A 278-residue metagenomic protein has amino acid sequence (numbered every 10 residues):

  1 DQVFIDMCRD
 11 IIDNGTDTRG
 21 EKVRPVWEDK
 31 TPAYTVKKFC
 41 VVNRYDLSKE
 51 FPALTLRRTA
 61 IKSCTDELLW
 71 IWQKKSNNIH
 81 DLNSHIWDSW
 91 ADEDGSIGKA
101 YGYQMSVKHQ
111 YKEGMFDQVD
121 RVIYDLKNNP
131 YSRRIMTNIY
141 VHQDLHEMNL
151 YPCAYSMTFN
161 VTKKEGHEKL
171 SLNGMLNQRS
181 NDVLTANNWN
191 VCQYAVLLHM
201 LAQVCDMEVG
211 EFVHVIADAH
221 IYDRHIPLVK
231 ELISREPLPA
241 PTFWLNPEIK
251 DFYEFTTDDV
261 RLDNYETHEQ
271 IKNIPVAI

Functional and structural regions predicted by a protein language model:
D1-I278: Terminal, non-catalytic protein-protein interaction segments that mediate quaternary/complex assembly
